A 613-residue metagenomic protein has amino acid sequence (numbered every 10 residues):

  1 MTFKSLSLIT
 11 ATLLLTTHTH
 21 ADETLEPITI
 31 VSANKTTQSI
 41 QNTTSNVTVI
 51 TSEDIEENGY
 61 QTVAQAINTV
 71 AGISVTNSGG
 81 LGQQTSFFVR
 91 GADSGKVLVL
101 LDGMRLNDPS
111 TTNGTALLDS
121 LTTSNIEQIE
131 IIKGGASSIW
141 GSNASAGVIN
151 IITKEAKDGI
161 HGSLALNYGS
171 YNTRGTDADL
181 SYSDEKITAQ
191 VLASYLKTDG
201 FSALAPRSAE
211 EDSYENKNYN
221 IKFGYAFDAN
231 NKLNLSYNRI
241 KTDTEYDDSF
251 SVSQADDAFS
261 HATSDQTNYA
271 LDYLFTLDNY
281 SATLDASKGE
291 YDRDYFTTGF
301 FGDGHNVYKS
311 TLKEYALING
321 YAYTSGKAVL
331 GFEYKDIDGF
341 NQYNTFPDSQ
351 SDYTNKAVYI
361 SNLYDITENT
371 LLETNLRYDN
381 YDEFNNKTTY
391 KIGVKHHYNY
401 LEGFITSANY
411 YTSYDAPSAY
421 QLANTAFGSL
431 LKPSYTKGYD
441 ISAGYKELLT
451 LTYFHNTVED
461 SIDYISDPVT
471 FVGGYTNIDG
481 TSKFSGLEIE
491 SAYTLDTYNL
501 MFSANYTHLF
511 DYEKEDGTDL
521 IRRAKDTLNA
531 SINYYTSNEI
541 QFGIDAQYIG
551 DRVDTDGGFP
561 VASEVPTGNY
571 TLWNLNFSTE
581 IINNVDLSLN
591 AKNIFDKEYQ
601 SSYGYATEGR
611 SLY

Functional and structural regions predicted by a protein language model:
D22, V252-T276, Y308-K313, L401-E459 (+3 more regions): Outer-membrane beta-barrel signature, preferentially recognizing the C-terminal barrel domain of Gram-negative
P27-E56, S86: N-terminal periplasmic "start-of-domain" segments of outer-membrane beta-barrel proteins
V63-A66, T85-F88, V97-L100, A116-D119 (+3 more regions): N-terminal periplasmic accessory domains that precede and gate Gram-negative outer-membrane beta-barrel machines
R105-K133: Short acidic/polar hinge/loop motifs at secondary-structure boundaries that mediate gating or recognition
S138, N150, K157-G159, N167 (+2 more regions): Periplasmic-side early beta-strands and strand-to-turn transitions of outer-membrane beta-barrels
D228-N230, S325, V329, E333-G339 (+4 more regions): Structural signature of Gram-negative outer-membrane beta-barrels, strongest in the C-terminal barrel of TonB-dependent
Y364-L372, H455, I478-G557, N583-D586 (+1 more regions): Gram-negative outer-membrane beta-barrel transporters
D551-T555, F577-Y613: C-terminal beta-signal and adjacent terminal beta-strands/loops of Gram-negative outer-membrane beta-barrel proteins
